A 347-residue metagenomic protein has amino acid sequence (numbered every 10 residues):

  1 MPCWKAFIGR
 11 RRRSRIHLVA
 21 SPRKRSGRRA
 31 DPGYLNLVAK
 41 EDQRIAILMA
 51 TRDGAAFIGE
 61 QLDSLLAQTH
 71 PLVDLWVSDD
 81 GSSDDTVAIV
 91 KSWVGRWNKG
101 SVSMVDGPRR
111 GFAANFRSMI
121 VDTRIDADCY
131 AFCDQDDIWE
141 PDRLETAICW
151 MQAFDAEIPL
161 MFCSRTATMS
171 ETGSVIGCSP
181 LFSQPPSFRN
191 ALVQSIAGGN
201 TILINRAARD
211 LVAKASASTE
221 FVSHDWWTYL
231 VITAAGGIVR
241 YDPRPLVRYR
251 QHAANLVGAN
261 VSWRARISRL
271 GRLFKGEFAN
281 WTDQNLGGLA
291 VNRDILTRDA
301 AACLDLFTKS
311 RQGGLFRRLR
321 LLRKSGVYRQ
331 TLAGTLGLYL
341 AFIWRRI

Functional and structural regions predicted by a protein language model:
A6, V19-A20, A30-D31: Acidic, Ala/Val/Gly-enriched low-complexity intrinsically disordered segments
I8, H17-V19, I58, R117 (+2 more regions): Compositionally biased, low-structure terminal segments
I8, P22, A39-E41, R52 (+7 more regions): Generic low-complexity, intrinsically disordered sequence content enriched in small uncharged/hydrophobic residues
R10-R15, R23-R29: Basic polycationic patches enriched in arginine
D31-V261: Nucleotide-sugar donor-binding/catalytic module of glycosyltransferases that assemble extracellular/cell-envelope
A217, F221, W227, R248-I347: C-terminal subregions of glycosyltransferases and related glycan-biosynthesis enzymes
